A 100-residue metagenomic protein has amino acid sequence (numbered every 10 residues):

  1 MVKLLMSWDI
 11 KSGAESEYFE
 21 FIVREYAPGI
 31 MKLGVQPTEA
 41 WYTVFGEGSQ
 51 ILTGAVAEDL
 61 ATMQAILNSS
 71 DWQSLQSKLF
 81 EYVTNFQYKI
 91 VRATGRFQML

Functional and structural regions predicted by a protein language model:
V2-D9: Active-site-flanking beta-strand signature of metal-NTP-handling nucleotidyl enzymes and homologous cyclase-like
D9-F21: Short, surface-exposed ligand-recognition loops at beta-strand->loop->(often short) alpha-helix junctions that present
A14, A61-M63, R96: Residue-level signal for secondary-structure boundary sites
E20-T38, V56-V91: An amphipathic, aromatic/His-enriched active-site/gating alpha helix that lines ligand/cofactor pockets
A40-T43: Short, solvent-exposed loop/turn elements at beta->coil junctions and helix N-caps that rim active or binding pockets
F45-S49: Short acidic/glycine-enriched loop/turn segments that link adjacent beta-strands
V91-L100: Short, low-order "capping/linker" segments at domain edges
